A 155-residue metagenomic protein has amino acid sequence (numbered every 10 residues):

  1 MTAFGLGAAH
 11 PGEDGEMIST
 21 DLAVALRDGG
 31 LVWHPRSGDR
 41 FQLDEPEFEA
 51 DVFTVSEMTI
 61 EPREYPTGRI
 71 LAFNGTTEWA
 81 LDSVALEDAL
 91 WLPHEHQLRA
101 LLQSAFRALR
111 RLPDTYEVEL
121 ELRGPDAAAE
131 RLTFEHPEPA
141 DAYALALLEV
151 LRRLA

Functional and structural regions predicted by a protein language model:
T2-N74: Charge-rich, low-complexity N-terminal segments
E16-T20, R107, D114-Y116, A155: Generic structural signal for short, solvent-exposed loop/turn connectors between secondary structure elements
D21-V24, D28, H96, A100 (+2 more regions): Charged/polar, solvent-exposed surface patches and flexible loops
V32, P46, S56-T133: N-terminal segment of the canonical double-stranded RNA-binding domain
E117-A155: C-terminal or internal capping secondary-structure element at the end of a domain, subdomain, or sheet
